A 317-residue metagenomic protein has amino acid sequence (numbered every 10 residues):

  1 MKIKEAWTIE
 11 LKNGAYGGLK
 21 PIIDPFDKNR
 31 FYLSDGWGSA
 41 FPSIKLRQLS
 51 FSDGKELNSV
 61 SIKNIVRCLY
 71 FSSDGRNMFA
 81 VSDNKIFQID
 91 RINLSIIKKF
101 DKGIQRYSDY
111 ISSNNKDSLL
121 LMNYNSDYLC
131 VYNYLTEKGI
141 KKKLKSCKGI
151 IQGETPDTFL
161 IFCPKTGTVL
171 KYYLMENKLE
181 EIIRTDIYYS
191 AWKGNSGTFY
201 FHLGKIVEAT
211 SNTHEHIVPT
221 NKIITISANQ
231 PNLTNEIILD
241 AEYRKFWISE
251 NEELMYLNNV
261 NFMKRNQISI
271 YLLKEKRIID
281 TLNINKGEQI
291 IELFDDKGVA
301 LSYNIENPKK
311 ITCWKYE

Functional and structural regions predicted by a protein language model:
E5-N13, K55-V60, S95-D101, K138-K143 (+3 more regions): A short beta-strand motif characteristic of beta-propeller blades
E10-I44: Beta-strand-rich domains and repeat architectures in extracellular enzymes and scaffolds, especially beta-propellers
G14-D24, N64-D74, I104-N114, L144-P156 (+4 more regions): Repeated scaffold domains used in trafficking and secretory/extracellular systems, primarily beta-propellers
R30-F31, M78, L119-L120, F159 (+4 more regions): Hydrophobic beta-strand positions that form the internal "hydrophobic ladder" of WD40/Gbeta-like beta-propeller blades
W37-F41, K85-I86, N125-D127, T166-G167 (+4 more regions): Short glycine/acidic-enriched loop and turn motifs that connect beta-strands
S50-D53, D90-L94, N133-E137, Y173-N177 (+3 more regions): Short loop/turn segments that connect beta-strands within beta-propeller blades
E288-E317: Blade-level signature of beta-propeller repeat domains, shared across WD40, Kelch, NHL, RCC1 and BNR/Asp-box propellers
